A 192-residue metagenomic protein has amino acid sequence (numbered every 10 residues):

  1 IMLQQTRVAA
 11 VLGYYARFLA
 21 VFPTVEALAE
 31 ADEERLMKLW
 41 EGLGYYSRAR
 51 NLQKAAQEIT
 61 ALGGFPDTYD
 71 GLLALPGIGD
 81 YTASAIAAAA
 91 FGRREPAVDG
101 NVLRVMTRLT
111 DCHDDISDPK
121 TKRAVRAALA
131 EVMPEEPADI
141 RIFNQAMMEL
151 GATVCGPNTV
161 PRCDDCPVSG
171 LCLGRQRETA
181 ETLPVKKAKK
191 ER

Functional and structural regions predicted by a protein language model:
I1-R162, V168-R177: Catalytic cores of DNA base-excision repair glycosylases
M2, K190-R192: Extended interfacial segments that mediate partner engagement and assembly in macromolecular machines
L173-K190: Acidic, metal-coordinating catalytic segment for phosphate/diphosphate chemistry, firing primarily on the Nudix
